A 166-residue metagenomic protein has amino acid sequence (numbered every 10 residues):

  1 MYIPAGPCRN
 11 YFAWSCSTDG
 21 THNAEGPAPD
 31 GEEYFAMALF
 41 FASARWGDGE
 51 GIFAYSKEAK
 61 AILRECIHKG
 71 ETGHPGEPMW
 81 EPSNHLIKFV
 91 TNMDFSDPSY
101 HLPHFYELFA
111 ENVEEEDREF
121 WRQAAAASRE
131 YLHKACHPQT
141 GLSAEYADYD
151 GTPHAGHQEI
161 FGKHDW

Functional and structural regions predicted by a protein language model:
M1-E32, A36-A38, R45-D48: N-terminal carbohydrate-binding/catalytic regions of secreted carbohydrate-active enzymes
R9, A24-D30, F53-W166: Extended ligand-binding clefts on enzyme/binding-domain cores
A36-W46, L102-F105, F109: Alpha-helical scaffold elements that line and support the substrate/ligand-binding pocket of soluble hydrolases
